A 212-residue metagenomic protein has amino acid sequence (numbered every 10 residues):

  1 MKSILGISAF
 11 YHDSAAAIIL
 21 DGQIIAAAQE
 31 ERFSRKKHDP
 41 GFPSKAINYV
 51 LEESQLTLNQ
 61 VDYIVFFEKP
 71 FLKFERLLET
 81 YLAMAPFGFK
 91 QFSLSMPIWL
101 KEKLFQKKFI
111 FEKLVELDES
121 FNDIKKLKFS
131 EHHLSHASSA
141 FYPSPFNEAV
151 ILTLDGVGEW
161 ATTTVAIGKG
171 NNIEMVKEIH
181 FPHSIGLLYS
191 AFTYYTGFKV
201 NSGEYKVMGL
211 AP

Functional and structural regions predicted by a protein language model:
M1-P212: Short acidic/glycine-rich loops and adjacent helix/strand connectors that line catalytic pockets where negatively
